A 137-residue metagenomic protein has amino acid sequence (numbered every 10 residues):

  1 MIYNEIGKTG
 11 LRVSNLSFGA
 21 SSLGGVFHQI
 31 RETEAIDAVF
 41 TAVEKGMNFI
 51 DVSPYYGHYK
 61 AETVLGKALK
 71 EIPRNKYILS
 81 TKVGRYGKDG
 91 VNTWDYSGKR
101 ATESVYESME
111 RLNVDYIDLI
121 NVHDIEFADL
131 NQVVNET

Functional and structural regions predicted by a protein language model:
M1-Y77, D115: N-terminal binding-site loop/beta-alpha segment at the start of enzyme catalytic domains that lines or forms
S21-L23, S53-Y55, K82-Y86, V122-I125: Active-site beta-loop-alpha junctions enriched in small/polar residues
A42, K82, R111: Conserved catalytic core of Hanks-type protein kinase domains
Y59, Y86-D89, E126-D129: Generic structural signal for helix capping and beta-alpha/helix-loop junctions
V64-A68, K82, R100-E107: Generic beta-strand or strand-like secondary-structure segments
I72-G98: Structural motif corresponding to the early beta-alpha repeats
N92-T137: Glycine/proline-rich, positively charged, aromatic-decorated active-site loop/lid region on the catalytic face
